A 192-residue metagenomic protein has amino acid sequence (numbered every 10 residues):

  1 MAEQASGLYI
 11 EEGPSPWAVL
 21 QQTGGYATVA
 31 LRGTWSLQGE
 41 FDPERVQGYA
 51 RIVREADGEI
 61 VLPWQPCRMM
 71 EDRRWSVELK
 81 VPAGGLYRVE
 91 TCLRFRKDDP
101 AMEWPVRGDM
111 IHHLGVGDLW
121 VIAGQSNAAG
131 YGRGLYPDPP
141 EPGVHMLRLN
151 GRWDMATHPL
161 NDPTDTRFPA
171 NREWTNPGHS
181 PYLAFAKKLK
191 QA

Functional and structural regions predicted by a protein language model:
M1-A192: Cell-envelope and extracellular/periplasmic
